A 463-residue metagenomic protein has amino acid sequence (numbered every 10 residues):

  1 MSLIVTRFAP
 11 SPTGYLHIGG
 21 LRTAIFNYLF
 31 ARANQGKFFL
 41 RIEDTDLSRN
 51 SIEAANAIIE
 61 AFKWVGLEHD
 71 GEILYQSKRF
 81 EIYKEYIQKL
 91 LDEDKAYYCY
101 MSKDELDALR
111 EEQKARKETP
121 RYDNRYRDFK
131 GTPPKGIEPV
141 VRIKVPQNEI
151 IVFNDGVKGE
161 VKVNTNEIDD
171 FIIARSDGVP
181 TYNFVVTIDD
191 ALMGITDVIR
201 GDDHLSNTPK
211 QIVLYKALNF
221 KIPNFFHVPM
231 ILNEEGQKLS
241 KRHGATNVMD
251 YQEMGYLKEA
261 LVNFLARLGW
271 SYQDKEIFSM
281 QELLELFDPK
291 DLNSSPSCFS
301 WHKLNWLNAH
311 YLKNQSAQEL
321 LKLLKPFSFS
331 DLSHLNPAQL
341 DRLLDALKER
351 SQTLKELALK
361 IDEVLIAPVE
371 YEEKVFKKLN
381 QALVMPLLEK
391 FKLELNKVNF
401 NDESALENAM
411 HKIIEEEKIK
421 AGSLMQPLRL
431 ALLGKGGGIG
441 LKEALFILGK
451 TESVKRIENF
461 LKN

Functional and structural regions predicted by a protein language model:
M1-A115, N207-F220: N-terminal Rossmann-like or analogous alpha/beta NTP/dinucleotide-binding catalytic cores that position adenine
M1-S11, K37, E68-L74, K78-E81 (+4 more regions): Basic, alpha-helical terminal appendages of large translation-related enzymes
N27, I58, L90, D94 (+8 more regions): Residue-level signal for inorganic ion chemistry
A55, V262, A317-K325, V384 (+2 more regions): An amphipathic alpha-helix signature
I59, K84-L91, V262-L265, L284 (+2 more regions): Non-transmembrane alpha-helical segments in soluble domains of secreted/periplasmic/extracellular proteins
Y97-Y98, S102-H227, L232-L239, N247 (+1 more regions): Active-site cores that bind ATP or allylic diphosphates and position pyrophosphate for catalysis
L218-N224, V228-Y371, L433-N463: Catalytic adenosine-cofactor/nucleotide-binding cores of aminoacyl-tRNA synthetases and other
